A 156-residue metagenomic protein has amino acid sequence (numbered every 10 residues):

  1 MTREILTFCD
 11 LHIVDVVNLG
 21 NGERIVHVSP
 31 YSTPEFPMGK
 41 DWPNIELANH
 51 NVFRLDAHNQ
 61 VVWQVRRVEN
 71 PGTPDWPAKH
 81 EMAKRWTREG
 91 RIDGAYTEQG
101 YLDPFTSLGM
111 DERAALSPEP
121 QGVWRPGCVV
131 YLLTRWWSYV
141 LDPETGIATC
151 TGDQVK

Functional and structural regions predicted by a protein language model:
M1-K156: Secretory-pathway ectodomains
